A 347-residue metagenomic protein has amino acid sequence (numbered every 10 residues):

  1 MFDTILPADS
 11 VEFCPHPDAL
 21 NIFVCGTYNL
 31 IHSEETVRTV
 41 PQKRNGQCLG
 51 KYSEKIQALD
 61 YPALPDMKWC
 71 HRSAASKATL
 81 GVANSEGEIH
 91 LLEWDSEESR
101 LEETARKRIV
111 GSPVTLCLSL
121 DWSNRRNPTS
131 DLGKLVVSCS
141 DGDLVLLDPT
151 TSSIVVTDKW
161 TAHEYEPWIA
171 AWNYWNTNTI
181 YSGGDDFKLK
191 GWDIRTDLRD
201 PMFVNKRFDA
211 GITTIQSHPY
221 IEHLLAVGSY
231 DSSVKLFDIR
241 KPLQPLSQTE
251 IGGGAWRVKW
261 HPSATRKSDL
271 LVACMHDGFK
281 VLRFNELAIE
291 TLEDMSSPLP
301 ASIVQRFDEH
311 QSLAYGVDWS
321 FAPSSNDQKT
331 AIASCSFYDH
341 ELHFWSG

Functional and structural regions predicted by a protein language model:
M1-F2, E12-L59, H90-E102, L342: Beta-propeller domains
F2-A8, Q57-P65, C70, K107-L118 (+6 more regions): WD40/WD-repeat beta-propeller blade N-cap
F2-D9, P245-H261, L292-S324: Conserved blade-ending motifs and adjacent loop-strand segments that build the rim/top face of beta-propeller domains
F13-A19, K68-K77, L120-L132, A170-T177 (+3 more regions): Loop/turn segments within WD40 beta-propeller blades
G26-Y28, A83-E86, S138-D141, S182-D186 (+4 more regions): Conserved strand-to-loop turn within each blade of WD40 beta-propeller repeats
E34-E35, R44, I89-E93, L144-D148 (+4 more regions): WD40-repeat beta-propellers
Y61-P65, S85-K134, C139, I154 (+1 more regions): Asp-box/WD-like beta-propeller blade repeats and closely related beta-sheet repeat scaffolds
